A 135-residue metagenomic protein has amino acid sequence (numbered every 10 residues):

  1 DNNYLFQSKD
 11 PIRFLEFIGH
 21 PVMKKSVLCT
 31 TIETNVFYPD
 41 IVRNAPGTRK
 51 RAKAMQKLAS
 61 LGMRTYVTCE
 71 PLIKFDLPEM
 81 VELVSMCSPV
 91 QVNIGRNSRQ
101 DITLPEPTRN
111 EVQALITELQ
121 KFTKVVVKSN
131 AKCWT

Functional and structural regions predicted by a protein language model:
D1-L119: Conserved AdoMet/S-adenosylmethionine-binding subsite of the radical SAM
V112-T135: Binuclear metal-ion centers of metallo-dependent hydrolases, dominated by the metallo-beta-lactamase
